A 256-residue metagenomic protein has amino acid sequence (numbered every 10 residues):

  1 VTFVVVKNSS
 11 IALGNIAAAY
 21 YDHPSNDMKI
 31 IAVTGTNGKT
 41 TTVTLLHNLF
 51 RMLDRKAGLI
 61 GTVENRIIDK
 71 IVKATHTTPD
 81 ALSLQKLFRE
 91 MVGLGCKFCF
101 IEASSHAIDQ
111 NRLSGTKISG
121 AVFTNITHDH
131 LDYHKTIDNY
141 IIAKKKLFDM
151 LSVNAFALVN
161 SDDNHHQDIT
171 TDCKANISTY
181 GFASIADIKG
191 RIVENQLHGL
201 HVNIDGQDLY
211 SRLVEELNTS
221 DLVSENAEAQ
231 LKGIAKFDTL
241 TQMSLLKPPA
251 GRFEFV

Functional and structural regions predicted by a protein language model:
V1, I118-V256: Acidic, Mg2+-coordinating active-site environments of NTP-dependent enzymes
F3-G14: N-terminal pre-Walker A segment at the start of P-loop NTPase domains
K7, K73-H76, D208-V214: Short amphipathic beta-strand/extended segments with alternating polar/hydrophobic composition
K7, P79, S220: Residue-level signal for short amphipathic helical patches enriched in basic/charged and nearby hydrophobic residues
N8-S9, T36, F182: Beta-hairpin (beta-strand-turn-beta-strand) motif
S10, I31-T34, A57, N65 (+4 more regions): Short glycine- and Lys/Arg-enriched binding-loop motifs that mark or flank ligand-binding interfaces
L13-S161, H165-C173, D205: Phosphate-binding loop of NTP-binding sites
